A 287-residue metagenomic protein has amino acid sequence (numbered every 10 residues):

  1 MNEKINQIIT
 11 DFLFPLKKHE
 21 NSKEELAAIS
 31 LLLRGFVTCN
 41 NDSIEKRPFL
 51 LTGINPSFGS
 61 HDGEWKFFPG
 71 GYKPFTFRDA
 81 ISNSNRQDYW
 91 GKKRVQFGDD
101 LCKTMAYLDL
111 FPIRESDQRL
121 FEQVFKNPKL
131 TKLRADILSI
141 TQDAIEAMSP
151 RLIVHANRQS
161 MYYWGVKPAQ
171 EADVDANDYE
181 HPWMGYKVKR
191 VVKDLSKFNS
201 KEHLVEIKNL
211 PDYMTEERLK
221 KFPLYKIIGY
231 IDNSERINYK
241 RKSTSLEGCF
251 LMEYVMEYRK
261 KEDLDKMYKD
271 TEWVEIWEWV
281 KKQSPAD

Functional and structural regions predicted by a protein language model:
M1-N85, D136-A144, E217, I227-I231 (+3 more regions): Active-site and ligand/interface coordination hotspots across diverse enzymes and nucleic-acid-associated assemblies
F36, I54-P56, L110, H155-S160: Short, well-ordered beta-to-alpha junction loops that form the rim of enzyme active sites and present histidine/acidic
K46-R47, C102-M105, L246-C249: Sequence-level motif detector for i,i+2 pairs with an aromatic at +2
P48-L50, T104-M105, R151-V154: Beta-sheet entry/capping signal
L51, Y107, L251: Short hydrophobic-acidic sequence motifs that mark active-site Asp/Glu residues
K73-K132, D136: Extracellular-facing segments of soluble proteins and assemblies that are Gly/Ser/Thr-biased and enriched in aromatics
E115-D287: Glycine/proline-rich loop-helix segments at beta-alpha junctions forming the active-site rim of enzyme cores
